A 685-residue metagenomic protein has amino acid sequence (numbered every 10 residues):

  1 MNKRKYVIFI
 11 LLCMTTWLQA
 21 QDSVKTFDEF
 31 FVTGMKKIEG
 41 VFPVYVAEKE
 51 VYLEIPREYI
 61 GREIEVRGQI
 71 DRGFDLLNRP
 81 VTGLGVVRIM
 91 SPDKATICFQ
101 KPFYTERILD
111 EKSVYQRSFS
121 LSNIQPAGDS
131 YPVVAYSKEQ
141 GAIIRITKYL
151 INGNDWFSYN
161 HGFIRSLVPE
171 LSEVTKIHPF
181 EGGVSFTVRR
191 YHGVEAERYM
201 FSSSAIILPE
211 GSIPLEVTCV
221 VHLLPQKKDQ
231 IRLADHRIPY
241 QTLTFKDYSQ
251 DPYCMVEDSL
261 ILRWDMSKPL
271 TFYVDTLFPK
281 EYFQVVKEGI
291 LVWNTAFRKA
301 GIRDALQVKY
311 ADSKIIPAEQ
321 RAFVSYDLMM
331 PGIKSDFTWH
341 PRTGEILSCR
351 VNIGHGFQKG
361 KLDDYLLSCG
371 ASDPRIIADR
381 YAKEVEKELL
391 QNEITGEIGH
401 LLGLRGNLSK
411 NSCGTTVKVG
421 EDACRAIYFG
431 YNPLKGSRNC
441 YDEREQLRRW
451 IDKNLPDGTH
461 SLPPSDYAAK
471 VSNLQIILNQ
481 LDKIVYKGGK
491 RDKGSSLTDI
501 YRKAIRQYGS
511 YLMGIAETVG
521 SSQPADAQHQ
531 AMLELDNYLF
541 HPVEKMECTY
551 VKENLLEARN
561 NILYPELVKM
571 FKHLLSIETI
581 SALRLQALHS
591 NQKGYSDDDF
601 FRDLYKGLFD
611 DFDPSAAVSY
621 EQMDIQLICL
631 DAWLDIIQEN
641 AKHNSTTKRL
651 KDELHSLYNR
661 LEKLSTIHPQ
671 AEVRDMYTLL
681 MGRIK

Functional and structural regions predicted by a protein language model:
K3-I10: Sec-dependent signal peptide recognition, specifically the positively charged N-region followed immediately by
L11-Q19: Hydrophobic h-region of N-terminal signal peptides that target proteins for export in Gram-negative bacteria
D22-F278, A296, A311-K361, Y365-E386 (+6 more regions): Auxiliary tRNA-acceptor-end handling modules of aminoacyl-tRNA synthetases
V24-K25, Y310-I333, E388-K435: The catalytic-center signature of Zn2+-dependent metalloproteases
I60-G61, P279-A305: Zn2+-dependent metallopeptidase catalytic core
P279-V286, I290, K383-Q391, Y501: Solvent-exposed, acidic/flexible segments
Q284-L291, T295, N392, G396 (+3 more regions): Solvent-exposed, polar/charged alpha-helical surfaces in well-ordered, non-transmembrane soluble domains, broadly
N411-K685: Conserved catalytic/binding loops enriched for acidic/polar residues
